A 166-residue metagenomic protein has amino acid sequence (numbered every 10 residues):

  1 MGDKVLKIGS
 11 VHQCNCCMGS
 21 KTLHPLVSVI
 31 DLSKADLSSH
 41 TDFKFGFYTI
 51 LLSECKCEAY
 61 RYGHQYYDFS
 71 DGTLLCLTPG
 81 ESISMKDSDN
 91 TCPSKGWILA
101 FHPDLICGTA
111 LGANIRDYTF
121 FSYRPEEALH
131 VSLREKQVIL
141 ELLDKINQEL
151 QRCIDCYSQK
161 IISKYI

Functional and structural regions predicted by a protein language model:
M1-R61, Q65-D68: Generic protein-terminus/edge-of-domain signal
V29, I50, L74-C76, I98-A100: Conserved hydrophobic/aromatic beta-strand scaffold that supports enzyme active sites
C55, P79, F101-P103: Residues immediately flanking
H64-T78: Short acidic-glycine-tyrosine-enriched beta hairpin
L75, G80-K86, I106-C107: Histidine-centered metal-chelating micro-motifs
S88-C153: A hydrophobic/aromatic-rich effector-binding and dimerization subdomain of bacterial HTH-type transcriptional regulators
E135, Y165-I166: Hydrophobic/aromatic residues within well-ordered alpha-helical segments
R152-Y165: All-alpha amphipathic helical-bundle segments outside canonical DNA-binding/catalytic cores that form hydrophobic
